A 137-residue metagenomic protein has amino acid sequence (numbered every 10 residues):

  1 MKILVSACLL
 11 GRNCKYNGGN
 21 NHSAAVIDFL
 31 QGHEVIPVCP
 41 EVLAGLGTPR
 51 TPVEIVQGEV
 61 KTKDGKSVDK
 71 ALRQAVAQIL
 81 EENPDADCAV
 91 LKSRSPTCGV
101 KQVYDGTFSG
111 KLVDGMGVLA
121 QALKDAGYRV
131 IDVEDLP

Functional and structural regions predicted by a protein language model:
M1-L4: Extreme N-terminal starter segment of soluble prokaryotic enzymes
S6-A7, C39, V90-R94: Short beta-strand segments
G11-G18: Short N-terminal binding/cap micro-motifs at the start of the first secondary-structure element
N21-K61: Short, surface-exposed acidic-centric catalytic microdomains
H22-I36, Q74-A89: Short amphipathic alpha-helices and their capping/turn segments at secondary-structure boundaries
P37-P40, A89, I131-V133: General beta-strand structural signal in soluble alpha/beta enzymes
L43, P52-I55, V60-N83, K111-P137: Divalent-metal-activated hydrolytic enzyme cores
Q78-T107: N-terminal glycine-rich phosphate/adenylate-binding segment common to multiple enzyme folds
